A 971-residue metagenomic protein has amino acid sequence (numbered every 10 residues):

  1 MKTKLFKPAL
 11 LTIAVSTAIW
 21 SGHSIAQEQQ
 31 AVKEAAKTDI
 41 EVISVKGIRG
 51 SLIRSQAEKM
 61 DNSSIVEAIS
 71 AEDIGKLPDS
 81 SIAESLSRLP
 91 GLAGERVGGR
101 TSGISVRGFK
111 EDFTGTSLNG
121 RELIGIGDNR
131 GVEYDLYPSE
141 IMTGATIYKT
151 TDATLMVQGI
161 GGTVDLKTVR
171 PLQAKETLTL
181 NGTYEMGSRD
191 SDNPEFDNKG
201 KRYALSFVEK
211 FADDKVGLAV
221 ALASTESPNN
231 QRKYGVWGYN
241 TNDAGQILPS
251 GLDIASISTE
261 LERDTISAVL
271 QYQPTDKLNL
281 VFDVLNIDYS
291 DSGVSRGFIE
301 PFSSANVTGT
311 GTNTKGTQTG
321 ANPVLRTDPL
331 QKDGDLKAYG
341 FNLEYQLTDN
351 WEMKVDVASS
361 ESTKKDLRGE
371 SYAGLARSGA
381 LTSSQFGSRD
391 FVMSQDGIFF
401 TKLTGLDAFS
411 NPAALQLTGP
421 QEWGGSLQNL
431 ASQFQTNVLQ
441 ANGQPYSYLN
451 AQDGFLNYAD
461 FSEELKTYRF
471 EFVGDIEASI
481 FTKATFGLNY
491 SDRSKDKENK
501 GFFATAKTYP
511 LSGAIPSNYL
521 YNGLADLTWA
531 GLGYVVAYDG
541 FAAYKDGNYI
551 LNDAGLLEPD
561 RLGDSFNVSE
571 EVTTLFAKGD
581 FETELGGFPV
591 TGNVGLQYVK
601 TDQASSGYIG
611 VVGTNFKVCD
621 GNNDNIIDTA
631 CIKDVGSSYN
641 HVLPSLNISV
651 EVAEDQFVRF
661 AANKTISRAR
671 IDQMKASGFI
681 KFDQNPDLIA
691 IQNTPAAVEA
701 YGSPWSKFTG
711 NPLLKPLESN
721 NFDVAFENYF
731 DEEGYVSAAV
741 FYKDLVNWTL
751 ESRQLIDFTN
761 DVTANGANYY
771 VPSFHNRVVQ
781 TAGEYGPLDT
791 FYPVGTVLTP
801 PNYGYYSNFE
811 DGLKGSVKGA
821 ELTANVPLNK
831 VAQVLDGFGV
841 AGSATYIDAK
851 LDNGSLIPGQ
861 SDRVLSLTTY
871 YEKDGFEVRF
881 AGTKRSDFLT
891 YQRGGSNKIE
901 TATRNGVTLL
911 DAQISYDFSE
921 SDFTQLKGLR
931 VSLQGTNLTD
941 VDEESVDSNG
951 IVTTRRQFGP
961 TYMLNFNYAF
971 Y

Functional and structural regions predicted by a protein language model:
P8, Q27, F455-N457, F461 (+9 more regions): Conserved C-terminal beta-signal and adjacent last beta-strands/turns of outer-membrane beta-barrel proteins
S44-G75, G103, E111, R121: N-terminal periplasmic "start-of-domain" segments of outer-membrane beta-barrel proteins
A83-E122, K149: Extracytoplasmic beta-strand/coil segments of soluble accessory domains associated with Gram-negative outer-membrane
R121-K149, N198, L205: Short acidic/polar hinge/loop motifs at secondary-structure boundaries that mediate gating or recognition
P171-T177, A212-V216, K277, D349-E352 (+7 more regions): Short loop/turn motifs that connect adjacent beta-strands in outer-membrane beta-barrel proteins
E195-S303, G316, V324, D328-M353 (+1 more regions): Transmembrane beta-barrel wall of Gram-negative outer-membrane proteins
A321, L325-L336, D564-E570, I666-L745 (+4 more regions): Outer-membrane beta-barrel signature, preferentially recognizing the C-terminal barrel domain of Gram-negative
F741-L745, T749-I756, N760-R893, N967: Gram-negative outer-membrane beta-barrel transporters
